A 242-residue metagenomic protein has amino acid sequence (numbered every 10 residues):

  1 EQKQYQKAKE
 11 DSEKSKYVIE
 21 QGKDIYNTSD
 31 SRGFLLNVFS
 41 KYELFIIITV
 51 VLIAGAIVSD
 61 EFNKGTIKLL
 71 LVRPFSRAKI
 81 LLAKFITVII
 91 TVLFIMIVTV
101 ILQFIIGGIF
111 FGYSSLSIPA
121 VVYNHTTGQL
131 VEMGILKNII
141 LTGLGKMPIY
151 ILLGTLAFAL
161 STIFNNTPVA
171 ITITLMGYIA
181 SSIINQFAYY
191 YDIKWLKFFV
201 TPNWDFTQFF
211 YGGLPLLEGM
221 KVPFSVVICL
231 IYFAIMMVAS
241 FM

Functional and structural regions predicted by a protein language model:
D11, S15-D60, L82-G154, F158 (+2 more regions): Secretory targeting signals
F62, F164-P168: Transmembrane alpha-helices and adjacent helix-loop boundaries
N63-L81, F85: Interfacial "coupling" helices/loops that link adjacent transmembrane helices in transporter permeases
K84, T174-L175, C229: Residue-level recognition of transmembrane alpha-helices in multi-pass small-molecule transporters/permeases
V88, M96, V100, L175-I179 (+1 more regions): Residue-level recognition of pore/gate-forming positions within transmembrane alpha-helices of multi-pass
M96, V100-I109, I183-F187, M237-M242: Membrane-embedded alpha-helical segments of multi-pass transporters/permeases
A159, I163, L230-M242: Junction motif at the cytosolic side of a transmembrane helix
T167-T201: Transmembrane helix segments
